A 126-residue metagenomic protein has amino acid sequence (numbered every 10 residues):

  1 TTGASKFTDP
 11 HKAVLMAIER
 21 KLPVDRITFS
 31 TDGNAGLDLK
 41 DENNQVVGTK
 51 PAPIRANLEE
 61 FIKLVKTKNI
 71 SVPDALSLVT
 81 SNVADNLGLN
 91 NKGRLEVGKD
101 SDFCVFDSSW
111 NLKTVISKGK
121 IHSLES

Functional and structural regions predicted by a protein language model:
T1-M16: Active-site glycine- and acidic-residue-rich loops that bind and position anionic ligands or nucleotide-like cofactors
M16-K99, F103-V105: His/Asp/Glu-enriched, well-ordered alpha-helical/loop segment that forms or immediately abuts the divalent-metal
S108-W110: Short, small/polar residue-rich loop motifs at catalytic or cofactor-binding pockets
V115: Short aromatic-centered micro-motifs
